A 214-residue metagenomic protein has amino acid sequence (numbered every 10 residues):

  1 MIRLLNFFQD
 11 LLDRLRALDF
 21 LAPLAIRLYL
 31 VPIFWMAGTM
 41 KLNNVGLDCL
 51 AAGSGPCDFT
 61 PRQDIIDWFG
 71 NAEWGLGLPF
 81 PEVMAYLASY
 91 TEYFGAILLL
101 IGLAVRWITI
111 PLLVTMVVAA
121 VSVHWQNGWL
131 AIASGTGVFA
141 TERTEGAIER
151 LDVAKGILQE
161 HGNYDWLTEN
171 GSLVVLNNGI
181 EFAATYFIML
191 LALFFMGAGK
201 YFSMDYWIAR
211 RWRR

Functional and structural regions predicted by a protein language model:
M1-C57, L78-Y90, F94, I101-R214: Extended, low-polarity transmembrane helix blocks
D58, R62: Short catalytic/metal-binding and nucleic-acid-binding patches
Q63-P79, E92: Short juxtamembrane and helix-loop transition motifs at transmembrane-helix boundaries in membrane proteins
